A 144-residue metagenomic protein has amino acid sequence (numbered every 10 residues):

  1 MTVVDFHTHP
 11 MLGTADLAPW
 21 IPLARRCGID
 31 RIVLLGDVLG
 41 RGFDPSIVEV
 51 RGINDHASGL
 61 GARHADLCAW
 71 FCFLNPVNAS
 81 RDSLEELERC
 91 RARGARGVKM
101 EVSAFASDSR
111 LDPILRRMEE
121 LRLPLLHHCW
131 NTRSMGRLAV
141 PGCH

Functional and structural regions predicted by a protein language model:
M1-D55: An N-terminally biased module of ancient metal coordination in phosphate/nucleic-acid-related enzymes
V4-F6, P124-L125, P141: Intrinsic low-complexity/disordered segments
T14-A18, M135-H144: Histidine/acidic-residue-rich catalytic or RNA/ligand-binding cores of hydrolases and nuclease-related proteins
I47-L138: Active-site gating/metal-coordination segments in enzymes
